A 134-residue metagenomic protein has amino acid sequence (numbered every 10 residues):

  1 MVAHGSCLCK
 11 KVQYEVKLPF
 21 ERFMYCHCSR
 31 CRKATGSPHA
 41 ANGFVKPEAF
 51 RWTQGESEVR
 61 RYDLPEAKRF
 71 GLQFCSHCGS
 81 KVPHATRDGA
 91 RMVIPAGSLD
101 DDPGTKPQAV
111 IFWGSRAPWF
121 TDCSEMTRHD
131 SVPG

Functional and structural regions predicted by a protein language model:
M1-G134: A short Gly-Trp-Pro
